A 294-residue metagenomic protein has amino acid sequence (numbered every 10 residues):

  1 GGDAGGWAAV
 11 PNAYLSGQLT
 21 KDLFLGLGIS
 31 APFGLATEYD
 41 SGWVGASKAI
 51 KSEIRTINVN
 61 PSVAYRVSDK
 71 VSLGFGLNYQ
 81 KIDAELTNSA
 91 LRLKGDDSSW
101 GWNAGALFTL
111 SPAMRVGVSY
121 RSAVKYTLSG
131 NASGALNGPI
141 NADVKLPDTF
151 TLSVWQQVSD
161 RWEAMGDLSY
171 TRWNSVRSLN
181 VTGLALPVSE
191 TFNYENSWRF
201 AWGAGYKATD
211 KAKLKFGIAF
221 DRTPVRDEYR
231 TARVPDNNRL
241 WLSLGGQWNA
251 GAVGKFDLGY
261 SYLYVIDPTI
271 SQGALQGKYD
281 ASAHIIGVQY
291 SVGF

Functional and structural regions predicted by a protein language model:
G2, W7-F294: Outer-membrane beta-barrel porins/channels
